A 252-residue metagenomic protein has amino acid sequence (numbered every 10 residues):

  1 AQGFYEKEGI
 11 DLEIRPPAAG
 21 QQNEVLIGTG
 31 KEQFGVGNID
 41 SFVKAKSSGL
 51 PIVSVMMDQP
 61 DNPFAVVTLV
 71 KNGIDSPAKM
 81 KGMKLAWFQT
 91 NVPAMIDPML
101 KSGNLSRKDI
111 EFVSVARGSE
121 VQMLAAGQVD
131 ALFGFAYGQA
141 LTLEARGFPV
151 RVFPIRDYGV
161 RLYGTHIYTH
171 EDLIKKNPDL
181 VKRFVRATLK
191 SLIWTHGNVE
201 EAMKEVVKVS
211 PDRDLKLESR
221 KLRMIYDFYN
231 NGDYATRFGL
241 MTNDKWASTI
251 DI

Functional and structural regions predicted by a protein language model:
A1-Y137, V152-F153, V160-R161: Short, glycine-/small- and polar/acidic-enriched structural segments that line small-molecule recognition paths
I39, A94, Y137, I167-Y168 (+2 more regions): A generic alpha-helix surface/boundary motif
F64-I74, Y163-L180, Y234: A bilobed periplasmic-binding-protein/Venus flytrap-type ligand-binding module shared by bacterial periplasmic
G138-Q139, Y158-V160, L173-I174, S191: Short, catalytically relevant binding-site loops at active-site mouths
F148-V150, P211: N-terminal secretory/targeting leader peptides
I155-Y163, K221-M224: A glycine-rich, aromatic-flanked flexible loop/lid motif
K175-I252: Secondary-structure end/capping motifs
